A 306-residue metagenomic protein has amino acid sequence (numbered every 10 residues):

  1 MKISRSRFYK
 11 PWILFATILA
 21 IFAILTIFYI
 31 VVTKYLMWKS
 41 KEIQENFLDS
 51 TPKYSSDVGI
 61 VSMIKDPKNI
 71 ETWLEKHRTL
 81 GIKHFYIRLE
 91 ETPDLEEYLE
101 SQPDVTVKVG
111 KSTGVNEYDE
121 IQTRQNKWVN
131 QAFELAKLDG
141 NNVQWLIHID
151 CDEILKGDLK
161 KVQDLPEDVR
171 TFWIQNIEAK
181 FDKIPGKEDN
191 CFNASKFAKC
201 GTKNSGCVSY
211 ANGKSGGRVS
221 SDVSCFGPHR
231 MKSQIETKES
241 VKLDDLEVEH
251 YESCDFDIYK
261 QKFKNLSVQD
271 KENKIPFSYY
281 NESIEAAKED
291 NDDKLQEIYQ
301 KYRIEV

Functional and structural regions predicted by a protein language model:
M1-P11: Short, low-complexity, Lys/Arg-enriched N-terminal segments of secretory-pathway carbohydrate enzymes
W12-L36: Terminal signal-anchor or tail-anchor transmembrane helices that tether membrane-associated enzymes to cellular
W38-G114: N-terminal anchoring/stem segment of glycosyltransferases
K83-H84, Q144, R170: Short acidic/polar active-site loop segments enriched in Thr and Asp
L95-L146: Active-site-proximal specificity loops/subdomain of glycosyltransferases
Q122-N130, G140, G157-V306: Catalytic-site signature of metal-activated, phosphate-bearing donor transferases, centered on the GT-A/GT-A-like
D150-I154: The conserved acidic donor/metal-binding loop of glycosyltransferases
